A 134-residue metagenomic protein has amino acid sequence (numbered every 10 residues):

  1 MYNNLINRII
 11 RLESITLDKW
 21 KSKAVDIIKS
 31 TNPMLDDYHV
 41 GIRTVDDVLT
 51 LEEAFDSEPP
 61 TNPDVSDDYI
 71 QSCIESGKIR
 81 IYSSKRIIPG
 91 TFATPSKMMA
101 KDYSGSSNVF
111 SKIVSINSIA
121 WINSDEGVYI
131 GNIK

Functional and structural regions predicted by a protein language model:
M1-L17: Enriched but not universal
S14-K134: Active-site and NAD+-binding cores of ADP-ribose-processing enzymes
